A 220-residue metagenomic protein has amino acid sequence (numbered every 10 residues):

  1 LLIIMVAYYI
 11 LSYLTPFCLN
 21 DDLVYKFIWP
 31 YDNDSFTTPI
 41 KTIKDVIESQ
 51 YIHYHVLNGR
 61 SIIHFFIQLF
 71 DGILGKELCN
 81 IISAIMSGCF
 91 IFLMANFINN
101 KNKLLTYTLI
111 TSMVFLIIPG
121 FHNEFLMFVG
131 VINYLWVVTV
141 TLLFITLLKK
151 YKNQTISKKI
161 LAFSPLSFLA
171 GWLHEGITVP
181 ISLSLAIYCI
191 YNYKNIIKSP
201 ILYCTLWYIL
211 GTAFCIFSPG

Functional and structural regions predicted by a protein language model:
L1-Y9: Start-transfer (signal-anchor) and selected internal transmembrane alpha helices of multi-pass inner/ER membrane
Y13-I73, E77-L78, F128, E175-G220: Transmembrane catalytic cores of multi-pass membrane glycosyltransferases and polysaccharide-assembly enzymes
R60, T106-K149, H174: Membrane-interface micro-motifs in multi-pass membrane enzymes
I81-L105, L143: Transmembrane-helix motifs of polytopic, lipid-linked glycan transferases
S87, N133-F144, P180-Y188: Hydrophobic core segments of transmembrane alpha-helices in multi-pass, intramembrane catalytic enzymes
T111-P119, S167-W172, W207-S218: Aromatic-anchored segments of alpha-helical transmembrane domains
T141-K159, N195: Membrane-interface transmembrane helices that cradle and orient dolichyl/undecaprenyl
K159-S184: Membrane-interface alpha helices of multi-pass inner-membrane proteins
